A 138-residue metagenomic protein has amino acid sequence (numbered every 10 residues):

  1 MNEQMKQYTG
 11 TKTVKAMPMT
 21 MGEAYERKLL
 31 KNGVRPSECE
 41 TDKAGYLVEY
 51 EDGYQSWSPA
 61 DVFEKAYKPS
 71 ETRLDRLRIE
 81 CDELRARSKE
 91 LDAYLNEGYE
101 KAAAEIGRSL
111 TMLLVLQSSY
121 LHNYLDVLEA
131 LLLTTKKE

Functional and structural regions predicted by a protein language model:
M1-L95, L113, S119, D126-A130: Motif-centric detector for short Cys/His coordination patterns
E97-M112: Acidic interhelical loop/turn segments
A130-E138: Long amphipathic alpha-helical coiled-coil segments
